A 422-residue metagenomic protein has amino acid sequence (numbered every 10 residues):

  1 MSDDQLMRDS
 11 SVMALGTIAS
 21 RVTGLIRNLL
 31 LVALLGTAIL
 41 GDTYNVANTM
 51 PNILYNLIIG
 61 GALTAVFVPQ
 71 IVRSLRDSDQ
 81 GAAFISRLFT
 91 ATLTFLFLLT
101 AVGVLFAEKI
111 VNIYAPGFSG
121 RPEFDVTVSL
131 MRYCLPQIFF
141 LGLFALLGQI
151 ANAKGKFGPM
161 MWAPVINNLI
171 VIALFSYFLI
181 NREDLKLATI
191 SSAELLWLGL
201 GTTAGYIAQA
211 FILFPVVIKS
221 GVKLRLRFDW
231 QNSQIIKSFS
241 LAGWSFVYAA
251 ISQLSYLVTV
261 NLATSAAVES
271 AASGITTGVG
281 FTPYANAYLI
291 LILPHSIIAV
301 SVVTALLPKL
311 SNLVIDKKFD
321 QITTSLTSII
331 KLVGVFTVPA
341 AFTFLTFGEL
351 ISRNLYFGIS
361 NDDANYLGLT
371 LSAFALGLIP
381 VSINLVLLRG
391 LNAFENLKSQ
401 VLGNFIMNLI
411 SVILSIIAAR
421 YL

Functional and structural regions predicted by a protein language model:
M1-L422: Membrane-embedded alpha-helical bundles of multi-pass transporters/translocases, especially carrier/permease families
